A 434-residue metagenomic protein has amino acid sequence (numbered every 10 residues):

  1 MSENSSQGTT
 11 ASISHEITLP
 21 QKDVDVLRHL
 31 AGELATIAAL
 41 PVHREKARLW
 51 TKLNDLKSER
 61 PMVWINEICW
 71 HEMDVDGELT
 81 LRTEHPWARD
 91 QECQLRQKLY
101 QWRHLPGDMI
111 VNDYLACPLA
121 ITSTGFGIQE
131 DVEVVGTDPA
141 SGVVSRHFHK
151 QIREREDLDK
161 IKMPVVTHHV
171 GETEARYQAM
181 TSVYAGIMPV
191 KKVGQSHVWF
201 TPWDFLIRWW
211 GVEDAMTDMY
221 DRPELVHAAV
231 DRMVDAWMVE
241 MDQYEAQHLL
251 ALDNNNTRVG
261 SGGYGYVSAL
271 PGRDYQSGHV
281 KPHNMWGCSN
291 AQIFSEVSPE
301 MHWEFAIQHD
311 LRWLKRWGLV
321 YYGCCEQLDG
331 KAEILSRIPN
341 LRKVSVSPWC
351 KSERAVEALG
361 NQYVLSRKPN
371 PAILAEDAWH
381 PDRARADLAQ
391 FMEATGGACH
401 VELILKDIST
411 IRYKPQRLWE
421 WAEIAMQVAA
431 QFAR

Functional and structural regions predicted by a protein language model:
S2-I68, V75-T80, E84, D108-I110 (+3 more regions): Active-site loop segments of alpha/beta catalytic cores
L81-D131: Membrane helical hairpin/interfacial module
T122-H147: Cofactor- and metal-binding active-site motifs of prokaryotic enzymes that mediate redox/radical or nucleophilic
I128, K150, Y266-S268: Intrinsically disordered, low-complexity regions enriched in small/polar residues
A140-Q178: A gly/proline- and charged-residue-enriched helix-loop-helix capping module
